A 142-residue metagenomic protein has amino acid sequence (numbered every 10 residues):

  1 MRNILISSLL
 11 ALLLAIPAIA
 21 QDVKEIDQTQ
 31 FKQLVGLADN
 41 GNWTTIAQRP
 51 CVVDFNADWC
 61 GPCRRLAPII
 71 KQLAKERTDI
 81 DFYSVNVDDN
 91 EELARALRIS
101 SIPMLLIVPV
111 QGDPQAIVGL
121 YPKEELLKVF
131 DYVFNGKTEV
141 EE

Functional and structural regions predicted by a protein language model:
M1-L5: Positively charged n-region of N-terminal signal peptides that target proteins for export
S7-P17: Bacterial N-terminal signal peptides
A20-Q21: Boundary of Sec targeting at the N-terminus
E25-P50: A short beta-strand-turn-helix
Q48-C51, F55-W59, S101: Short pre-active-site segment immediately N-terminal to redox-active cysteine/selenocysteine motifs in thiol-based
F55, L66-E92, I99: Thiol-based oxidoreductase modules, predominantly thioredoxin-like and allied folds used for disulfide exchange
D58-R65, M104: C-type cytochrome heme c attachment motif
S101, L106-E142: Non-catalytic, surface beta->alpha helical segment in thiol-disulfide oxidoreductase systems
